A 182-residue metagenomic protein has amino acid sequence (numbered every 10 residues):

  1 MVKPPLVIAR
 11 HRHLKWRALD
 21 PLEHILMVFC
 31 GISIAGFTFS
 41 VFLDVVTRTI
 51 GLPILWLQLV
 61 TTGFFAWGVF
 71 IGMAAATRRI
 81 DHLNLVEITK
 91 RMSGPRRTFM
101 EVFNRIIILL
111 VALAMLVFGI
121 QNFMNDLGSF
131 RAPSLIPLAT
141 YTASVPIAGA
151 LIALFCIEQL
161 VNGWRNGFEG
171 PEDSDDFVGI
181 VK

Functional and structural regions predicted by a protein language model:
M1-K182: Alpha-helical transmembrane segments and membrane-interface helix-loop junctions in multi-pass membrane proteins
